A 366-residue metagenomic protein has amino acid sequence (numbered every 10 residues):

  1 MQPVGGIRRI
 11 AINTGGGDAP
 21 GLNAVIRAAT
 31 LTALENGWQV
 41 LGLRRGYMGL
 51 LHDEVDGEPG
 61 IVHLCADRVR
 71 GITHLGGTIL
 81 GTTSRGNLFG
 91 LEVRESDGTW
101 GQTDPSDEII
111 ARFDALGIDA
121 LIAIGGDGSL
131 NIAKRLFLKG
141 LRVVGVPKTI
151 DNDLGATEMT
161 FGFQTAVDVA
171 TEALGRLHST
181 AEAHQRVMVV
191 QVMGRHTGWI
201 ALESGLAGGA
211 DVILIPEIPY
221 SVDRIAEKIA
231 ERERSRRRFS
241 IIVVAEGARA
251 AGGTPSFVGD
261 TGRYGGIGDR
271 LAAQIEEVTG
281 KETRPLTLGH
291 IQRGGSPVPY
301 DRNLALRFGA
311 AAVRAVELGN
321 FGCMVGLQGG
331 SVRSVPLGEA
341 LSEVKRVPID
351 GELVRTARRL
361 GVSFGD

Functional and structural regions predicted by a protein language model:
M1-T14, N23-G117, I124, G128 (+5 more regions): A cross-family phosphate/adenosyl-ligand binding-site feature
A24-A29, G128-L141, A201: Short Gly/Thr/Asp-enriched flexible loops that form oxyanion-binding sites at enzyme active sites
G37, L43-R44, L136-T160, I215-S221: Short, acidic/small-residue loops that bind anionic groups at enzyme active sites
L88-F89, D153-G155, G295: A short acidic, helix-capping loop that chelates divalent metal ions and anchors anionic groups
R112, A120-G125, A133-R135, F163-H184 (+1 more regions): Accessory alpha-helical/coil subdomains and C-terminal extensions that flank or cap enzyme catalytic cores
A156-V167, S296-R302: Short beta-strand elements at the ligand-binding edges of bilobed clamshell
N303-E317, F321: Flexible loop/turn connectors
